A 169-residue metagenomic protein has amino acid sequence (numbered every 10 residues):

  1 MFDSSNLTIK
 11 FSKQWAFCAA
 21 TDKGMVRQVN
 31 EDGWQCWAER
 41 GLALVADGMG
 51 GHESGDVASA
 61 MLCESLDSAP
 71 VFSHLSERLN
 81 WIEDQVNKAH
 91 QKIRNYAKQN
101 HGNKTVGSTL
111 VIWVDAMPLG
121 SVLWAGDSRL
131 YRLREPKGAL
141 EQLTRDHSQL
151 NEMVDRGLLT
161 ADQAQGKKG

Functional and structural regions predicted by a protein language model:
M1-G169: PP2C/PPM-type serine/threonine phosphatase catalytic domain
